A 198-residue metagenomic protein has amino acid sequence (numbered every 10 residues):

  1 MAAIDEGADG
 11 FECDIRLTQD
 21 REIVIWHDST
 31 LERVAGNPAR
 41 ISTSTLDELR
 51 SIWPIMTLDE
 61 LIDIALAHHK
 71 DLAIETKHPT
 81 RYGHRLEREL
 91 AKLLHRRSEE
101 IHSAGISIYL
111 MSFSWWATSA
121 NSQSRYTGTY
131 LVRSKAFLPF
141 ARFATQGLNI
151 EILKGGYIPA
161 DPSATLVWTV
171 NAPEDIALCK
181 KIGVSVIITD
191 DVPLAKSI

Functional and structural regions predicted by a protein language model:
A2-L17, F140-Q146: Catalytic domains of carbohydrate-active enzymes, especially glycoside hydrolases
A3, D14, L49, L61 (+5 more regions): Conserved, mostly hydrophobic/aromatic
A3, L61, A65, N121 (+3 more regions): Generic structural signal for hydrophobic
C13-I15, T76-H78, S112-W115, Y130-S134 (+2 more regions): A cross-domain feature marking catalytic cores of carbohydrate-active enzymes and several ubiquitous metabolic/repair
T18-I23, C179: A glycine-centered beta-loop-beta connector
D20, H27-A120, S124, Q146-E151: Metal-dependent phosphodiesterase/phospholipase catalytic core, i.e., the His/Asp/Glu-rich active-site region
T127-I198: C-terminal active-site rim and adjoining tail of enzyme catalytic domains
